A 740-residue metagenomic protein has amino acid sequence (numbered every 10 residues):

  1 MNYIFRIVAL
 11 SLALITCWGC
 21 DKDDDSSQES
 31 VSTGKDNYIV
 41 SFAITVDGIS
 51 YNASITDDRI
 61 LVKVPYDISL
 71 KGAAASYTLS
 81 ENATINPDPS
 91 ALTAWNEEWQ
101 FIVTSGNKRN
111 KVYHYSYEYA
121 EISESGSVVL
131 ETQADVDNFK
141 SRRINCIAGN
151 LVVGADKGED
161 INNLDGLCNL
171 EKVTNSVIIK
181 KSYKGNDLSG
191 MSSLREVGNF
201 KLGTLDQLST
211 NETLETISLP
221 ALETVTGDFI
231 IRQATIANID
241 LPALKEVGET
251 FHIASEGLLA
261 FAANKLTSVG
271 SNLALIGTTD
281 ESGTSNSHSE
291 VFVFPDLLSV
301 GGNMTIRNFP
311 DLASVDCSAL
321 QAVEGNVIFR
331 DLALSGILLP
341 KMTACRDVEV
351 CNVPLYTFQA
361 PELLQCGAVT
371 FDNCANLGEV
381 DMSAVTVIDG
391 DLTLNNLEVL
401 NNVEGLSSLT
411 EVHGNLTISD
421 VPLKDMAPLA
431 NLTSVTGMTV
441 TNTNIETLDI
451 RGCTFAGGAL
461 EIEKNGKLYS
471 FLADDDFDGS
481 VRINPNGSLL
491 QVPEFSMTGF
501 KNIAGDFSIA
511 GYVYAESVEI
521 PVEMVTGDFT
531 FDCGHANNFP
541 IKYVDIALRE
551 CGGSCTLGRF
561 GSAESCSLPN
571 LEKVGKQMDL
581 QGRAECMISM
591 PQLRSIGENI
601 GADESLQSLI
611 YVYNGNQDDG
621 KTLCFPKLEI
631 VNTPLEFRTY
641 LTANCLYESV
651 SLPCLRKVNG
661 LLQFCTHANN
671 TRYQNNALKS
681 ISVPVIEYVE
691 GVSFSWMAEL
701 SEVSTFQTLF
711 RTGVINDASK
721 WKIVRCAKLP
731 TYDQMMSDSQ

Functional and structural regions predicted by a protein language model:
N2-L10: Sec-dependent signal peptide recognition, specifically the positively charged N-region followed immediately by
T16-G19: C-terminal motif of bacterial Sec signal peptides marking the signal peptidase cleavage site
D21-K140, N145-G149, N163, K172: Beta-rich interaction/scaffold domains
S80-W99, N163-L164, C168-K181, D187-K201 (+1 more regions): Post-signal peptide N-terminal segment of secreted/secretory-pathway proteins
S123-Q133, K140-R143, A148, T705-Q740: Primarily marks secretory-pathway-exposed extracellular/lumenal segments that are disulfide- and glycosylation-prone
L130, G149-I161, T174-N186, G198-E215 (+23 more regions): Concave beta-strand-loop units of leucine-rich repeat
K140, L164-C168, L188-M191, S218-P220 (+20 more regions): The feature encodes a structural signal of leucine-rich repeats
I144, L170, G185, L194 (+31 more regions): Structured surface patches comprising rigid loops and adjacent beta-strands/short helices at the edges of well-ordered
